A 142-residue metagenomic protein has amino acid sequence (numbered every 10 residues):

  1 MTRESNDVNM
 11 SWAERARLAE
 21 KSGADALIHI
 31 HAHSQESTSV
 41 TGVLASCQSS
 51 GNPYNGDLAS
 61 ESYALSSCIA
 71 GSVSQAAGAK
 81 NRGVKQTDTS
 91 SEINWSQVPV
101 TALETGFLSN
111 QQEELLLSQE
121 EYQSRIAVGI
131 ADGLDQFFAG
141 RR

Functional and structural regions predicted by a protein language model:
M1-R142: Active-site-proximal helix/loop segments of hydrolytic enzymes
